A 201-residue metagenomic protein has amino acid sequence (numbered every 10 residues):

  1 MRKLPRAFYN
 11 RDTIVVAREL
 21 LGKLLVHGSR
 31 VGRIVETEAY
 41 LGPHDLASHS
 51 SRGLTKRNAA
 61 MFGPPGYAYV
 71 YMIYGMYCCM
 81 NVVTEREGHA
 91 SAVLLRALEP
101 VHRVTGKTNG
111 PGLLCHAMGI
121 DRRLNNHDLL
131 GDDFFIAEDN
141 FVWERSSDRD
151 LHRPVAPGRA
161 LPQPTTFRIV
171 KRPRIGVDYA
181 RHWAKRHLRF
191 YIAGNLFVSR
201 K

Functional and structural regions predicted by a protein language model:
M1-E144, D148-P154, G158-K201: Conserved, well-structured core segments that form or line functional sites
